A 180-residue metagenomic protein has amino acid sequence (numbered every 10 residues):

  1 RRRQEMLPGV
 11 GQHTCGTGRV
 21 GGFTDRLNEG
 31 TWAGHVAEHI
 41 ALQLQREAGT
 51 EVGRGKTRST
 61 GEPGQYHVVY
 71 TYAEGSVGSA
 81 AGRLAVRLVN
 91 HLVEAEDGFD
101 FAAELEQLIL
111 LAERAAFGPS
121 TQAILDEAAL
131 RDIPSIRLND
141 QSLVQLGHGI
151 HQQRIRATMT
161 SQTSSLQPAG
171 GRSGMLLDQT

Functional and structural regions predicted by a protein language model:
R1-E106, L111-E113: Long, compositionally biased, glycine/small-hydrophobic-enriched stretches that function as flexible linkers, tethers
P63, V69-T180: Conserved N-proximal alpha/beta basic substrate-recognition cap immediately N-terminal to, or forming the N-lobe
